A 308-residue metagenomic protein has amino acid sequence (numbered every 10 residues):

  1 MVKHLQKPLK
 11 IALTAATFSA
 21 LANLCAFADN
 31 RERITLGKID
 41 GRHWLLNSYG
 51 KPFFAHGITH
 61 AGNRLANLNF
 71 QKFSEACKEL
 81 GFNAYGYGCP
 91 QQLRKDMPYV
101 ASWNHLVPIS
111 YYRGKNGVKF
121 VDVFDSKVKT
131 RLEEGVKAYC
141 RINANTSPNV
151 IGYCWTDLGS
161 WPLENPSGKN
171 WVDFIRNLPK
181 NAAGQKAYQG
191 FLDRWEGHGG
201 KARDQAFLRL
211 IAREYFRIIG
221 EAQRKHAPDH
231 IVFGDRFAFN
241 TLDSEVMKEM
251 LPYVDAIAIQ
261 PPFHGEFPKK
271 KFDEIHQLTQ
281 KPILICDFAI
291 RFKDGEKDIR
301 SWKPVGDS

Functional and structural regions predicted by a protein language model:
V2-A16: Bacterial N-terminal signal peptides that target proteins for export
D29-N149, A202-L210: Active-site-adjacent substrate/metal-binding segments within catalytic domains of carbohydrate-active enzymes
A61, Y111-V121, K201, T279-S308: Active-site clefts of carbohydrate-active enzymes
N63-N67, G86-R94, W161, A238-D243 (+1 more regions): Acidic-and-aromatic substrate-binding clefts and catalytic sites of carbohydrate-active enzymes
A66-C77, F239-E249, P268, S308: Short, acidic/polar
G86, P90, V150-I151, D157 (+2 more regions): Substrate-binding cleft of secreted/luminal carbohydrate-active enzymes
S147-M247: Polysaccharide-binding and catalytic clefts of secreted carbohydrate-active enzymes
A206, L210-E221, K225-S301: Glycoside hydrolase catalytic-domain groove-lining segments
